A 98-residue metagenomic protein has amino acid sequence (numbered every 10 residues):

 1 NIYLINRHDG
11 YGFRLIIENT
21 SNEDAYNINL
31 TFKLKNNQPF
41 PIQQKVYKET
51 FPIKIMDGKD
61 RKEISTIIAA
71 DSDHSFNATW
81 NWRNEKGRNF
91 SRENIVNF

Functional and structural regions predicted by a protein language model:
N1-F98: Amphipathic alpha-helical "stem/stalk" segments
